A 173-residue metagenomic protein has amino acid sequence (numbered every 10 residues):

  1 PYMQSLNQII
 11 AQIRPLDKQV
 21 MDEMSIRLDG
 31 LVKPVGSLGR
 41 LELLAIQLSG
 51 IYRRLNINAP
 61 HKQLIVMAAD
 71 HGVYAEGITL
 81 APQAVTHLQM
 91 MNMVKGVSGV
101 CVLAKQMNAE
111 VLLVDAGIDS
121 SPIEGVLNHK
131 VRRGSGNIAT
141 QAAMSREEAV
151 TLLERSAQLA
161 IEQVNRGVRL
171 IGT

Functional and structural regions predicted by a protein language model:
Y2-T173: N-terminal loops that bind phosphate or other acidic moieties and the adjacent beta-alpha structural core
